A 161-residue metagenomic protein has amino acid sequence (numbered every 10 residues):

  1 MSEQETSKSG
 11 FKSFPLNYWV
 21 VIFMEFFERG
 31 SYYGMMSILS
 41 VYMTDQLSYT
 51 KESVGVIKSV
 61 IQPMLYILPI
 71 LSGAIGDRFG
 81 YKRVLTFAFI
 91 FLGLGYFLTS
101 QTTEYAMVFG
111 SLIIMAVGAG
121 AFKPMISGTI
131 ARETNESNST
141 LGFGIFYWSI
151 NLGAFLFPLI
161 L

Functional and structural regions predicted by a protein language model:
F26, G95, A106-A121: Hydrophobic core of transmembrane alpha-helices in multi-pass small-molecule transporters, especially MFS/SLC-type
S37-S53: Short amphipathic helix-loop junctions that connect adjacent transmembrane helices in Major Facilitator Superfamily/SLC
S48, G80, Q101-A106, N135: Helix-breaking motifs and short loop linkers at transmembrane-helix boundaries and internal kinks in secondary membrane
S59-A74: Central cavity-lining transmembrane alpha-helices of secondary-active solute carriers, predominantly the Major
I90-E104: C-terminal ends and interior cores of transmembrane alpha-helices in multi-pass membrane transporters/permeases
A121-T134: Intracellular juxtamembrane helix-capping segments at the cytosolic ends of symmetry-related transmembrane helices
T140-L159: Glycine-rich segments within core transmembrane alpha-helices of 12-TM secondary carriers
